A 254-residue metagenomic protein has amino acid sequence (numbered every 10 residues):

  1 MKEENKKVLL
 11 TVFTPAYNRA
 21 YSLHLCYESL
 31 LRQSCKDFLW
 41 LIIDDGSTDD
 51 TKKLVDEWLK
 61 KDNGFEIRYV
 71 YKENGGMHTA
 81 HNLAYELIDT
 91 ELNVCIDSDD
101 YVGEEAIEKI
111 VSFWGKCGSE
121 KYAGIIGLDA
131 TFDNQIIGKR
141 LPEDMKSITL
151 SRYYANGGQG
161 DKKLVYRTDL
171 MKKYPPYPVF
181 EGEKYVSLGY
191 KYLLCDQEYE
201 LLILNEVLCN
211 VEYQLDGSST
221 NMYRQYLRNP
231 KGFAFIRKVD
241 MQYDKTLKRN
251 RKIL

Functional and structural regions predicted by a protein language model:
N18-R32: Short, well-formed alpha-helical segments that are part of the catalytic scaffolds of diverse glycosyltransferases
S29, I43-L54, D97: A conserved acidic beta->alpha catalytic loop
F38-G46, R68-E73: Short beta-strand/loop segment that forms part of the nucleotide-sugar
K72-I88: Glycine-rich, basic loop-to-helix element that forms the pyrophosphate-binding segment of sugar-nucleotide handling
N93: Short aromatic/hydrophobic "clamp" motif used to bind/position activated sugar donors
E105-K139: Conserved donor NDP-sugar-binding/catalytic core segment of glycosyltransferases
T131, Q135-T220: Conserved nucleotide-sugar donor-binding catalytic segment
C209-Q214, N221-L247: Catalytic core of nucleotide-sugar-dependent glycosyltransferases
